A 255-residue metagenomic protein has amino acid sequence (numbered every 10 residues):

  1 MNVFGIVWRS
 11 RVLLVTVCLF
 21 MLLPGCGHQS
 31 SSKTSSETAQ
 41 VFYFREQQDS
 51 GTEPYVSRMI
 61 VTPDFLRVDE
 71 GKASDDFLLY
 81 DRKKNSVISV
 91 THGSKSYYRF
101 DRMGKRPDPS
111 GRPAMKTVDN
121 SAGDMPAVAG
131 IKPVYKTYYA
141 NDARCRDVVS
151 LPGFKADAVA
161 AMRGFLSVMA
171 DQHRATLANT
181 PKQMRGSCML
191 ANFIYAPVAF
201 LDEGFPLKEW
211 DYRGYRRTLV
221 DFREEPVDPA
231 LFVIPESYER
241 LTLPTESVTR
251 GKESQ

Functional and structural regions predicted by a protein language model:
N2-L14: Bacterial N-terminal signal peptides that target proteins for export
L23-G25: C-terminal motif of bacterial Sec signal peptides marking the signal peptidase cleavage site
G27-Q29: Bacterial signal peptide processing site
S31-Q255: Extended soluble regions of mature proteins
